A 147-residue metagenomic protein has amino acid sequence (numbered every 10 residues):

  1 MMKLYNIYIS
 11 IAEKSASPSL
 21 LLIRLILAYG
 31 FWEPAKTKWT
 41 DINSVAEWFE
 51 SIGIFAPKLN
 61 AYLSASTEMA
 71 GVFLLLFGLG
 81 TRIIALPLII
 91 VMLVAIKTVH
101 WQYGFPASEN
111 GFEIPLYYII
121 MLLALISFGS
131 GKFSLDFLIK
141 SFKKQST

Functional and structural regions predicted by a protein language model:
M1-T40, K58-S66, A70-T147: Extended, low-polarity transmembrane helix blocks
V45-A56: Perimembrane loop-to-helix junctions flanking transmembrane segments
